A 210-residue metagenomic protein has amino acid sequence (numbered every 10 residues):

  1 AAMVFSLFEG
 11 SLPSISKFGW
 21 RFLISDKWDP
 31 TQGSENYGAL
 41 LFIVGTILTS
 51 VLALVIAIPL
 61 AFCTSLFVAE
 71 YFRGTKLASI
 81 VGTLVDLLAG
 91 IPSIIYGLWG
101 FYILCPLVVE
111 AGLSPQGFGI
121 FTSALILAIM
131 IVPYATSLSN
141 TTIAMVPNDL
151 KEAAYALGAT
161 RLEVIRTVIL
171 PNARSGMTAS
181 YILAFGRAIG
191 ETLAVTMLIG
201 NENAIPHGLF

Functional and structural regions predicted by a protein language model:
A2-L12, L98-P106, G186: A structural signal for multi-pass alpha-helical bundles of membrane permease subunits that mediate small-molecule
F5-F8, I58-L66, I95-L98, T122 (+4 more regions): Membrane-embedded alpha-helices of multi-pass transport/permease systems
L7, F42, T46, T83-G90 (+2 more regions): Residue-level signal for discrete positions within transmembrane alpha-helices of multi-pass small-molecule
F8-A53, G74-A78: Periplasmic/extracellular loop-to-transmembrane helix junction in inner-membrane transport proteins
A53-V85, P106: Transmembrane-helix boundary motif in ABC transporter permease subunits
D86-L127: Generic hydrophobic transmembrane alpha-helix motif, especially the helices
L138-S139, Y155, R161-T196: Transmembrane alpha-helices
A188-F210: Glycine-rich helix-loop "coupling/hinge" segments at transmembrane-helix boundaries in multipass transporters
